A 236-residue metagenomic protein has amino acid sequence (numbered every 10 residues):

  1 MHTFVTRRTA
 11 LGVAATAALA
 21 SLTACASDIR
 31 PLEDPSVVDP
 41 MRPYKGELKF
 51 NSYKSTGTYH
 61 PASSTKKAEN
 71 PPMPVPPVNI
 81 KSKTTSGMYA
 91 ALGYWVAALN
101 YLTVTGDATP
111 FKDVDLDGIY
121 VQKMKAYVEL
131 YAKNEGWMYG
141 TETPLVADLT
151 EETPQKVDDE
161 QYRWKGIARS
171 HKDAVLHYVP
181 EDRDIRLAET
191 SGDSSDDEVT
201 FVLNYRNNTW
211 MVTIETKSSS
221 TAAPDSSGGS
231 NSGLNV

Functional and structural regions predicted by a protein language model:
F4, I29-N51, T153-V236: Exposed beta-sheet edge and beta->alpha loop/turn motif
R7-L11: N-terminal export leaders
A15-L19: Hydrophobic helical h-region of N-terminal Sec-dependent signal peptides in bacterial secretory/periplasmic proteins
A26-A90: Juxtamembrane and targeting peptides
S63-T141: Core segments of small alpha/beta cavity-forming domains
E135-P154: A short, amphipathic edge element
